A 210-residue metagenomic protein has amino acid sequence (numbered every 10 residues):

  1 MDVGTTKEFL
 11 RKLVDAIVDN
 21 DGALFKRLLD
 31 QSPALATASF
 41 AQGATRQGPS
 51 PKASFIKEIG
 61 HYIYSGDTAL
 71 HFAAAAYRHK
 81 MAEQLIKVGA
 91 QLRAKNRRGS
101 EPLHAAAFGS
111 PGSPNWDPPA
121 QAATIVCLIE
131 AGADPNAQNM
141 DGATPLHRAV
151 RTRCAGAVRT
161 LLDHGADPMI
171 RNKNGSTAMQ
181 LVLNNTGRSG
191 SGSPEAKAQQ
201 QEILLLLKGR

Functional and structural regions predicted by a protein language model:
M1-D15, P118-A120, T124, A131 (+3 more regions): Ankyrin-repeat-protein effector appendages
T6-L13, A38-A69, K95-G112, Q138-T144 (+1 more regions): Ankyrin-repeat boundary/"N-cap" motif
D15-N20, G60, F72-R78, A105-Q121 (+2 more regions): Ankyrin repeat A-helix N-terminal signature
G22-L29, R78-I86, G112-E130, C154-L162 (+1 more regions): Ankyrin repeat structural motif
A82-E101, A106-F108, Q121-T124, D134: A generic tandem-repeat structural signature
